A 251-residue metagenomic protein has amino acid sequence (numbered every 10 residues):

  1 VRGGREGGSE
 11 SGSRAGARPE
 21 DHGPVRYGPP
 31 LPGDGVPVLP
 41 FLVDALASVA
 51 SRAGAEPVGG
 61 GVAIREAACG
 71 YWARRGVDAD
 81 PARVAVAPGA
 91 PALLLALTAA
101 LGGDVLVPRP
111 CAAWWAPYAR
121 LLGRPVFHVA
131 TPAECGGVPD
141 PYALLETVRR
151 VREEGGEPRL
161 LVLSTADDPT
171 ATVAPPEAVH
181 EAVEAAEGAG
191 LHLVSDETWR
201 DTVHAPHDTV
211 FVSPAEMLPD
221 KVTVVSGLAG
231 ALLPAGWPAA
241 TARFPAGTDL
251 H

Functional and structural regions predicted by a protein language model:
R2-G89, A96: N-terminal small-domain helix-loop-helix segment of the aminotransferase-like
G23-Y27, A85, L106, F127 (+3 more regions): Hydrophobic/aromatic beta-strand patches that form the interior of the parallel beta-sheet core in alpha/beta enzyme
G33-V36, P206, P214-A215, L233: Short glycine-biased active-site loop of nucleotidyltransferases that positions the nucleotide triphosphate and helps
V38, A171, L233-G236: Active-site helix-initiating loop/hinge in glycosyltransferases
S51-A185, D201-T223: Conserved core of the PLP fold type I
E197: Walker B catalytic acidic pair
S213-H251: Active-site PLP attachment segment
